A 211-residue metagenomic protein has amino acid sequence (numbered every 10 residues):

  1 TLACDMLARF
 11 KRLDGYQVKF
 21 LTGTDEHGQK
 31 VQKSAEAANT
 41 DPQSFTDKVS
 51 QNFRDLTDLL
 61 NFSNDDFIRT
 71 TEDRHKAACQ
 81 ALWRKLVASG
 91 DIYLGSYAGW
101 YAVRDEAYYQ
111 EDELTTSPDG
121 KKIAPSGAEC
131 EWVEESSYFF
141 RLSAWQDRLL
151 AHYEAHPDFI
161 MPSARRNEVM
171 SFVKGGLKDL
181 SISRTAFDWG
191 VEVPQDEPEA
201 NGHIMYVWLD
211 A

Functional and structural regions predicted by a protein language model:
T1-L94: N-terminal Rossmann-like or analogous alpha/beta NTP/dinucleotide-binding catalytic cores that position adenine
T1-T22, R69, R74-A78, P125-A211: Structured secondary-structure scaffolds
Q32-K33, D112-T115, E192: Short, solvent-exposed loop/turn and secondary-structure capping segments
S34, D55, Q80-A81, E106-Q110 (+2 more regions): Short amphipathic alpha-helical patches
A35-A37, C79-R84, Y109-Q110, S117-D119 (+2 more regions): General N-terminal targeting signals
L60-R69, V87-W100, D112-E113, W132-V133 (+2 more regions): Short secondary-structure capping/junction motifs at helix and strand boundaries
S89-Q146, L150: Cys/His-rich short segments
